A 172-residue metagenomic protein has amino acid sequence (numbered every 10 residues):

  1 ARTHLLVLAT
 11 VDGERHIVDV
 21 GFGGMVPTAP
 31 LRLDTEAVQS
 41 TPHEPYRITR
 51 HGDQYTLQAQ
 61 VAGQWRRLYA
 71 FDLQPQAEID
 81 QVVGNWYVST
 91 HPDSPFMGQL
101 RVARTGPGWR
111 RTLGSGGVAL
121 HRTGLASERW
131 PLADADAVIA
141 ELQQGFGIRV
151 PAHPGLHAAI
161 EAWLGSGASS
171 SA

Functional and structural regions predicted by a protein language model:
A1, D12, I17, G23-R32 (+1 more regions): Mixed-charge, low-complexity segments
L5-L8: Short beta-strand scaffold segments in enzyme catalytic cores
